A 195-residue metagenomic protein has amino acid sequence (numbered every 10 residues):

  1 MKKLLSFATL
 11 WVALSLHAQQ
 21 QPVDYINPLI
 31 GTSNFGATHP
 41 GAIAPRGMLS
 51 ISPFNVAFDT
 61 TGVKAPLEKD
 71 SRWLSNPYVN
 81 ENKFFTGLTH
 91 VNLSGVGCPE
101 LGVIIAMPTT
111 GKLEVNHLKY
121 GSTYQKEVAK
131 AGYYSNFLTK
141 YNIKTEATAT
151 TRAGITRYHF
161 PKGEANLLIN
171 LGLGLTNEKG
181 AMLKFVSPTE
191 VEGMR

Functional and structural regions predicted by a protein language model:
M1-Q20: Bacterial Sec-dependent N-terminal signal peptides
Q19-R195: Accessory carbohydrate-recognition regions in carbohydrate-active enzymes
